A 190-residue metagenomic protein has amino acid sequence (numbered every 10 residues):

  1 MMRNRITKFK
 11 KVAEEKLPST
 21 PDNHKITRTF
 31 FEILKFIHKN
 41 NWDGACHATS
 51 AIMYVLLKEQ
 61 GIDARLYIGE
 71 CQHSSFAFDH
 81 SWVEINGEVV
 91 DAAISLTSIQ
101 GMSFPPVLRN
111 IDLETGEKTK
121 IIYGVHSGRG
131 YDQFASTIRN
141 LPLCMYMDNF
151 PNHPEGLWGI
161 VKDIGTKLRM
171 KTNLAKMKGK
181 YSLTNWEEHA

Functional and structural regions predicted by a protein language model:
M1-A190: A structural boundary/capping signal
